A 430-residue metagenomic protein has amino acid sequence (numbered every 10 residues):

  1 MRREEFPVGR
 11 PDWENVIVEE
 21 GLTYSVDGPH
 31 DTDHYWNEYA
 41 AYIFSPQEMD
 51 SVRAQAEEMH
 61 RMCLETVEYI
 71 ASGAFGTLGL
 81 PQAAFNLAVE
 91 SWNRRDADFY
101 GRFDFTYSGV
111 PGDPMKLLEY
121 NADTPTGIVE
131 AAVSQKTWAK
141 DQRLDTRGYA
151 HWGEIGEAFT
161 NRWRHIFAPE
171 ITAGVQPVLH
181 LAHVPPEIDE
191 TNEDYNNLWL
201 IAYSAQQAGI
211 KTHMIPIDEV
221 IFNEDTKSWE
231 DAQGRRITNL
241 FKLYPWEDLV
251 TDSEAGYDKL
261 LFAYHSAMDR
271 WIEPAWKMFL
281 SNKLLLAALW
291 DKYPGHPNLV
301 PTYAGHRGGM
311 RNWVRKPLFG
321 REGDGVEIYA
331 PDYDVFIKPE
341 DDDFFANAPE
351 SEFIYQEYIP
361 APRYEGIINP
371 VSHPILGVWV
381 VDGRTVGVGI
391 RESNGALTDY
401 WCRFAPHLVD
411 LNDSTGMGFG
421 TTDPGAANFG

Functional and structural regions predicted by a protein language model:
M1-A88: Low-complexity, highly charged intrinsically disordered N-terminal segments that act as targeting/localization
G9-T23, M59, P114-Y120, A150 (+1 more regions): Short, mixed-charge, low-aromatic patches
H34, E38-A41, S45, L87 (+5 more regions): Generic, low-specificity signal for short hydrophobic/alpha-helical stretches with a mild N-terminal bias, encompassing
W36-F44, A97, G209-M214, M278-F279: Short, exposed beta-strand "edge-strand" segments with a Pro/Gly-rich flavor and a Y/T-containing core
A40-E58, K116-D123, V178-V184, P317-E327: Short N-terminal helix-initiation segments at or just after the protein's N-terminus
Y69-F105, E193, W199, E352: Extended, Lys/Arg-enriched charged tracts that mediate electrostatic binding to polyanionic substrates
S91-A97, G101-K116, Y120-I128, M278: Short acidic, Gly/Ser-rich segments with clustered Asp/Glu that frequently serve as metal-coordination loops in enzyme
T106-P111, T126-E130, Q135-G430: Domain-scale recognition of functional cores that engage charged ligands
